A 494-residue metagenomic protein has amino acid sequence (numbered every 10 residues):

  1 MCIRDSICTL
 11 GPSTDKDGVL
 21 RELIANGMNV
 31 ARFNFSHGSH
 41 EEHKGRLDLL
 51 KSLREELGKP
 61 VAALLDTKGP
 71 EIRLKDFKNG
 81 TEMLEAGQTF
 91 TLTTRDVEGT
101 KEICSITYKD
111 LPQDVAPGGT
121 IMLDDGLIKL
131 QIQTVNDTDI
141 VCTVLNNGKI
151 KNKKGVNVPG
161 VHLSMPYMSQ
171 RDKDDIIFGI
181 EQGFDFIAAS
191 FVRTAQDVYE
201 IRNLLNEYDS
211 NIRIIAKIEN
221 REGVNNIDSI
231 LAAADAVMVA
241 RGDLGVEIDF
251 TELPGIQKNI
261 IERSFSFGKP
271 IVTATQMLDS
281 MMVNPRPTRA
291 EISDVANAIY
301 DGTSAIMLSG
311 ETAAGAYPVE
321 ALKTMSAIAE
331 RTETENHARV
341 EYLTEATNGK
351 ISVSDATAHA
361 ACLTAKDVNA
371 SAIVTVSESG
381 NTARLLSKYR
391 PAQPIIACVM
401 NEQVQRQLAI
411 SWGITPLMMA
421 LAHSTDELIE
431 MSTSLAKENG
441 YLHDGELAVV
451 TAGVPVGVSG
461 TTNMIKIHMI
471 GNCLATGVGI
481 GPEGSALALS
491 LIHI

Functional and structural regions predicted by a protein language model:
M1-S6, I492-I494: Conserved small/polar residues in nucleotide/adenosyl-binding loops
C8-P12, E42, V161, P166-T275 (+1 more regions): Conserved alpha/beta-domain cores
T9, N34, D66, G118 (+6 more regions): Conserved, mostly hydrophobic/aromatic
N29-H40, V239-V246, V295-Y317: Glycine-rich phosphate-binding active-site loops on the catalytic face of alpha/beta enzymes
L47, A314-E333: C-terminal helical cap(s) of enzyme catalytic domains, especially alpha/beta-barrels
G69, L74-K173, T415-M418, D426 (+2 more regions): Beta-strand/loop-dominated core regions that host nucleotide or nucleotide-derived cofactor-binding catalytic loops
G155, I215, T324-C362, T461-S490: Long, charged amphipathic helices and adjacent flexible linkers at domain junctions
T382-R384, R390-S424: Nucleotide-binding motor/catalytic cores of P-loop/tubulin-like NTPases across gene-expression machines
